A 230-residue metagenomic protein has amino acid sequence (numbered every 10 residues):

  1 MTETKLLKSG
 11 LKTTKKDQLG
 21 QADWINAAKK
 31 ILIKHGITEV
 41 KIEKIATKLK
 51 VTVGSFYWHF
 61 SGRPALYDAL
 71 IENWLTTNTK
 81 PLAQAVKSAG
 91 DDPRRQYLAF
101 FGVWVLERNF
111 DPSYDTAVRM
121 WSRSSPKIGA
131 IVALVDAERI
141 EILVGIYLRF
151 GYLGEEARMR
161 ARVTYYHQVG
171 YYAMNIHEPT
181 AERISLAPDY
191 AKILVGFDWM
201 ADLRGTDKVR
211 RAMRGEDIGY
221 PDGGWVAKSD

Functional and structural regions predicted by a protein language model:
M1-L19, D202-D230: N-terminal intrinsically disordered/low-complexity leader segments
D23, K30-A69: Helix-turn-helix
I42, E72-T79: Short, basic, alpha-helical segments at the C-terminal edge of helix-turn-helix-like DNA-binding modules
F60, L106, V118-S124: Short helix-capping/turn signature of helix-turn-helix
A69, A83-T116, A161-T164: Hydrophobic alpha-helical connector segments
A83, G102, R119-M120, V144 (+1 more regions): Amphipathic alpha-helical segments within well-ordered protein domains
D111-T116, P126-G151, E156-V163: Amphipathic alpha-helical packing segments from all-alpha helical-bundle domains
F150-A212: Hydrophobic/aromatic-rich alpha-helical bundle segments in the mid-to-C-terminal region
